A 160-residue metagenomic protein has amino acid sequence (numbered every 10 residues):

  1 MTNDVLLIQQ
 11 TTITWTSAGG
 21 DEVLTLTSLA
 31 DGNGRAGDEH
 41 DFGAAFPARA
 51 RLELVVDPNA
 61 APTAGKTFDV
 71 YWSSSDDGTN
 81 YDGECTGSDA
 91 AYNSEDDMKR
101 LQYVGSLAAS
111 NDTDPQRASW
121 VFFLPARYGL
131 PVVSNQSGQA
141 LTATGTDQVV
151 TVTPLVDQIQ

Functional and structural regions predicted by a protein language model:
M1-G20, Y128, S134-Q160: C-terminal interaction-tip segments
T2-A48: Solvent-exposed, flexible loop/coil segments flanking beta-strands in beta-rich domains
H40, L52-P62: Short amphipathic, basic-aromatic surface patches that mediate peripheral association with negatively charged
A48-V56, T67-S74, F123-Q148: Internal, hydrophobic beta-strand segments that form the core of beta-sheet-rich folds
K66-E84, V149-P154: Extended low-complexity, serine/threonine- and proline-enriched intrinsically disordered segments
S73-D114: Terminal beta-strand-rich extracellular "head" domains that mediate receptor/glycan or other ligand binding
S74, L101-S106, S119-W120, Q148-Q160: Disordered, low-complexity "stalk" and linker segments at domain junctions of extracellular and cell-surface proteins
R100-Q139: Beta-sandwich interaction modules
